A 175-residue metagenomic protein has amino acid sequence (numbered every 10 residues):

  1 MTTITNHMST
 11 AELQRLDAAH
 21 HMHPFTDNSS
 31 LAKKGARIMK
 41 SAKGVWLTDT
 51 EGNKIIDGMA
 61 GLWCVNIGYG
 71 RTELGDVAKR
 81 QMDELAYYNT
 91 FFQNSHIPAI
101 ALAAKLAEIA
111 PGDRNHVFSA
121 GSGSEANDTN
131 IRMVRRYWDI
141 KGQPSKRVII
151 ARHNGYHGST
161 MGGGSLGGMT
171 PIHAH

Functional and structural regions predicted by a protein language model:
T2-V45, Q93, P98: Active-site-adjacent loop/helix segments that line or gate small-molecule/cofactor pockets in enzymes
N6, T10, K40, R71 (+5 more regions): Generic structural signal for well-ordered, non-membrane alpha-helical segments in soluble metabolic enzymes
D17, H21, M82-A86, A110 (+1 more regions): Structural signal for hydrophobic packing residues in well-ordered secondary-structure cores of soluble enzyme domains
W46, W63, G70-T72, G123-E125 (+2 more regions): Gly/Ser/Thr-rich beta-alpha loop segments that engage phosphate groups in nucleotides
D49-T50: Short, acidic, Ser/Thr-enriched surface-loop or helix-capping motifs
N53-I55, G61-Q93, A101-G121: Glycine-rich phosphate-binding segment of PLP-dependent enzymes
M59-A60, I149: Short clusters of small/polar residues that mark proteolytic maturation junctions
A104-H175: PLP-dependent aspartate aminotransferase-fold enzymes
